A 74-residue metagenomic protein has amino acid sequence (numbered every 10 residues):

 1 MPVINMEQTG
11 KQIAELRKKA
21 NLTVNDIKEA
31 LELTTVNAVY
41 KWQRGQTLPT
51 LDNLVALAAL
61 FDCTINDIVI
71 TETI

Functional and structural regions predicted by a protein language model:
M1-A20, A30: A short, Lys/Arg-rich alpha-helix, primarily the initiator
P2-V3, N37, K41, A59 (+1 more regions): Short, charged recognition helix plus adjacent turn of helix-turn-helix-like nucleic-acid-binding domains
A14, N25, V55: Residues within the helices of the helix-turn-helix
N21-K41: Short alpha-helical DNA-recognition segment
R44: Short, conserved catalytic or interaction motifs in soluble domains
D52-D67: DNA major-groove recognition helix of helix-turn-helix/homeodomain DNA-binding modules
